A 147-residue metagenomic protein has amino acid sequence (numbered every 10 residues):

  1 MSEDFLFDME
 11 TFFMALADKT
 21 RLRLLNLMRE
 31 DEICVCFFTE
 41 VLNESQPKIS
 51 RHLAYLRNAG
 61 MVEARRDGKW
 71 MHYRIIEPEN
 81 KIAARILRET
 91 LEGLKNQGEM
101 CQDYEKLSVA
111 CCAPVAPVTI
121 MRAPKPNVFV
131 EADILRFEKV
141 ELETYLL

Functional and structural regions predicted by a protein language model:
M1-D4, P78-L147: C-terminal regulatory/oligomerization modules of transcriptional regulators
F7-K48, W70-E79: N-terminal helix-turn-helix DNA-binding core of bacterial DNA-binding proteins
E40, R57-N58: Alpha-helical residues within the helix-turn-helix
N58-D67, R74-I76: Beta-hairpin "wing" of winged helix-turn-helix
